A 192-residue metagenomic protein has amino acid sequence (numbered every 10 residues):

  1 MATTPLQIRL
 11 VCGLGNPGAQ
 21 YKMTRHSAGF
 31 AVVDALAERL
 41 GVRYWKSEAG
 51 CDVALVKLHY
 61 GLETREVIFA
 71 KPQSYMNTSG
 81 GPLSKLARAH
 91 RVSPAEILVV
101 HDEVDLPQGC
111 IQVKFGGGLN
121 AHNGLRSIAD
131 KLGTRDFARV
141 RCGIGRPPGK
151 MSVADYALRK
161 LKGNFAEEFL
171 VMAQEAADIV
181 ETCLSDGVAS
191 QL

Functional and structural regions predicted by a protein language model:
M1-G116, R126, D130-V140, P147-S152 (+1 more regions): Nucleotide and nucleotide-moiety/phosphate-recognizing core
Q112-G118, A157-L161: Short glycine-enriched, charge-decorated loop/helix-capping segments at active-site entrances that position
M151-F165: Short helix/strand-capping connector loops at secondary-structure junctions
